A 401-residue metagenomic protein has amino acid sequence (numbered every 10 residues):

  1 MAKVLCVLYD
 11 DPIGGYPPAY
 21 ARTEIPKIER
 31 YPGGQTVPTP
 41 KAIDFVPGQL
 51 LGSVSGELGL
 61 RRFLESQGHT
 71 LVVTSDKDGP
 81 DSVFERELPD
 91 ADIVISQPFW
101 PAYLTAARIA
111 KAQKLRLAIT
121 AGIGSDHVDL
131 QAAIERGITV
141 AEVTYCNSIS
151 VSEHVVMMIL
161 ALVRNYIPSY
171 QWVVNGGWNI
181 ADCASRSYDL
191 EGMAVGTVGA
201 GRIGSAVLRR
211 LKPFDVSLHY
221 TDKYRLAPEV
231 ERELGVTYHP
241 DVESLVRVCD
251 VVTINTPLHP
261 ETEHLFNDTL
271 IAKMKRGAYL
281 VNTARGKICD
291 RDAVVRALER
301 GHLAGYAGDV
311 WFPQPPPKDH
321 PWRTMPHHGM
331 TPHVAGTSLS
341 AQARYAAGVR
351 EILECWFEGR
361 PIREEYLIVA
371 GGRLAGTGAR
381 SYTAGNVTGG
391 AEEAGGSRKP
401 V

Functional and structural regions predicted by a protein language model:
M1-T139, N267, G396-V401: An N-terminal-biased, well-structured beta-alpha scaffold segment characteristic of Rossmann-like dinucleotide-binding
C6, V195-T197: Hydrophobic Val/Ile/Leu positions in short beta-strands of Rossmann-like dinucleotide-binding domains
V72, H219, K287: Conserved beta-strand positions in the Rossmann-like core of class I SAM-dependent methyltransferases
E85-L88, I109-A112, L190, L245-C249 (+2 more regions): A short, aliphatic-rich alpha-helical micro-motif
A102-L104, K223-P321: Rossmann-like adenosine-cofactor binding region
R136-I138, V143-A194, A206-R209, P213 (+4 more regions): Phosphate-binding beta-alpha-beta segment of Rossmann-like dinucleotide-binding domains, i.e., the NAD(P)
I203: Hydrophobic/small residue at the entry helix of a nucleotide-binding pocket
E263, G277-V401: Rossmann-like dinucleotide-binding domain for NAD(H)/NADP(H)
